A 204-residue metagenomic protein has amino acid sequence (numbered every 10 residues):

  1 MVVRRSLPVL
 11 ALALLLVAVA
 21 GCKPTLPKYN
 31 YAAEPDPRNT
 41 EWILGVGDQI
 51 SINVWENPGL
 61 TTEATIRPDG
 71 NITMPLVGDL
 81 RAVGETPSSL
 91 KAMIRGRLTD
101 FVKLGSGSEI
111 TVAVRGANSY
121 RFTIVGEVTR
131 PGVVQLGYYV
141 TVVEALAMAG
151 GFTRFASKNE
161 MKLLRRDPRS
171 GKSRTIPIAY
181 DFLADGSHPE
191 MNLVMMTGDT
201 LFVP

Functional and structural regions predicted by a protein language model:
M1-A11: Bacterial N-terminal signal peptides that target proteins for export
V2-R4, A20-P204: Ser/Thr/Pro/Gly-biased, low-complexity, turn-/loop-rich segments that often occur immediately after N-terminal
L10-A18: Bacterial N-terminal signal peptides
